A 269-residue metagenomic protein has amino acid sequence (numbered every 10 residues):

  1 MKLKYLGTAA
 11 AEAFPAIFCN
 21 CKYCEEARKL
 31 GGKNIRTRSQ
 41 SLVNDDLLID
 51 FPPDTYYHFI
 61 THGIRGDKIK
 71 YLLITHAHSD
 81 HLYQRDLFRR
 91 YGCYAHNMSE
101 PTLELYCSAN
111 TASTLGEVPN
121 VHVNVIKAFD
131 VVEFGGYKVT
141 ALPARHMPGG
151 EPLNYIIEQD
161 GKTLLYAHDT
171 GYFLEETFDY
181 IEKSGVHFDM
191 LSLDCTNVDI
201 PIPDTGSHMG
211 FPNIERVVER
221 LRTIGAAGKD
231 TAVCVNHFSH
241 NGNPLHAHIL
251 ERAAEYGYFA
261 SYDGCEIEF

Functional and structural regions predicted by a protein language model:
M1-I64, V125-K183, E266-F269: Core dinuclear metal-dependent hydrolase active-site scaffold
A10, S79, A112, V198 (+1 more regions): Residue-level marker for beta-strand->alpha-helix junctions and adjacent short loops that shape enzyme
F18-N20, H62-R65, D86-R90, N120-H122 (+4 more regions): Short, glycine/charged-enriched secondary-structure capping and boundary segments
D46, F51-E104, D189-L191: Active-site metal-binding motif and surrounding structural segment of the metallo-beta-lactamase
L48-P52, I69-D80, Y106-A109, L165-T170 (+3 more regions): Active-site neighborhood of phospho(di)ester-bond hydrolases with catalytic His/Asp-centered motifs
S108-S113, F129: Short, polar loop motifs at secondary-structure junctions
T111-G116, N241-H246, E268: Short, charged/polar "capping" segments at the starts of alpha-helices and the immediately preceding loops
F173-C265: Cap/insert and terminal regions of metallo-dependent hydrolase folds
